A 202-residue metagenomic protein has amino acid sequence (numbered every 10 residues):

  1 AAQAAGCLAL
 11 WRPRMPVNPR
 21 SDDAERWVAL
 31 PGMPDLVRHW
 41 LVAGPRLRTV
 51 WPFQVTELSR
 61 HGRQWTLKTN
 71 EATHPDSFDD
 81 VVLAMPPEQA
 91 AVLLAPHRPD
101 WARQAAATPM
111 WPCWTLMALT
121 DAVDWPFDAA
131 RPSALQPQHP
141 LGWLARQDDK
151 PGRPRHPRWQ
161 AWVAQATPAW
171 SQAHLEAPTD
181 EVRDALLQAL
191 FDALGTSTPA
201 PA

Functional and structural regions predicted by a protein language model:
A1-R12: N-terminal FAD cofactor-binding segment of flavoenzymes
R12-L41, A173-A185: Short beta-strand to alpha-helix junction loop
V37, T56-E57, R103, A107 (+1 more regions): Rossmann-like NAD(P)(H) cofactor-binding subdomain of soluble oxidoreductases
W40-T49: A structural motif corresponding to the C-terminal end of an alpha-helix and its immediate exit/capping segment
T49-T66: A conserved short coil-to-beta-strand element within the FAD-binding core of flavoproteins
S59, Q89-L93, R153-P154, Q172-H174: Short catalytic/ligand-binding loop motif for oxyanion handling, primarily in non-cytosolic enzymes, centered on
H74-P132, T196-T198: Central helical "cap/lid" subdomain
L119-E176, D180-G195: Active-site substrate-recognition segment that forms the wall of the catalytic cavity or substrate channel
